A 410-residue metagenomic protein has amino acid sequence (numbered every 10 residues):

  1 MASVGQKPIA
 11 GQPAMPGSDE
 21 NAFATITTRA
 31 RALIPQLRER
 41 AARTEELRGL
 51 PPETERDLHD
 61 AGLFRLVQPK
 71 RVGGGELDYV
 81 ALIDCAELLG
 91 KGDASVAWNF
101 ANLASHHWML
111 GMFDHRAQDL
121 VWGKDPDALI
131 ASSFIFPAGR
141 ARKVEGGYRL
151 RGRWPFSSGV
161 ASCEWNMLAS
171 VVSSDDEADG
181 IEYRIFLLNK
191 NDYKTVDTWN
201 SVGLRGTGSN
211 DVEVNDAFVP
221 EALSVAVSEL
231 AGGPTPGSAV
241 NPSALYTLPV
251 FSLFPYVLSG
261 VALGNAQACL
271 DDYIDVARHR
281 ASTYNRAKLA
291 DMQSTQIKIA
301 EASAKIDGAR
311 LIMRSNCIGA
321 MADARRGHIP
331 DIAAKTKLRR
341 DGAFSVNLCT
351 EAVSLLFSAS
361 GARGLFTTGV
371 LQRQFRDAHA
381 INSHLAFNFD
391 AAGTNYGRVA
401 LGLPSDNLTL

Functional and structural regions predicted by a protein language model:
M1-A22, A391-L410: Intrinsic disorder at enzyme termini
R38, A42-E45, G308-F344, F357-L365: C-terminal helix-coil-helix/basic helical segment that borders enzyme active sites and/or dimer interfaces and provides
L50-D60, F64-C163: Glycine-rich flavin
R153-Y193, D197-T198: DPxDG-like acidic metal-binding loop motif
V202-G203, S209-I306: Glycine-rich beta->alpha junctions and the first turn(s) of the following alpha-helix
G264, A300-D307, R339, A343-T350 (+2 more regions): Generic structural signal for well-ordered, non-transmembrane alpha-helical segments in soluble/cytosolic regions
D275-A277, A309-S315, E351: Extended, amphipathic, non-transmembrane alpha-helical segments
A362-L410: Glycine-rich phosphate/cofactor-binding loops in nucleotide/flavin-utilizing enzymes
